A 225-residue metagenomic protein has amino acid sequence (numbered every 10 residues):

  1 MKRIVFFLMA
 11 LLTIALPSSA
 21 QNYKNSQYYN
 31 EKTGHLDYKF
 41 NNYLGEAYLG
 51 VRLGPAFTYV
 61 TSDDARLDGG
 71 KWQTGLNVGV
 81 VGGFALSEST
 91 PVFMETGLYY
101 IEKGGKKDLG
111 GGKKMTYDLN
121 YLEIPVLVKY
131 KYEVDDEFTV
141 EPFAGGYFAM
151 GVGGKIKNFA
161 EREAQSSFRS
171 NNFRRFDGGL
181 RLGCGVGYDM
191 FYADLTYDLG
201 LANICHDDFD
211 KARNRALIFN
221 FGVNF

Functional and structural regions predicted by a protein language model:
M1-N25, F221-F225: Bacterial Sec-dependent N-terminal signal peptides
A20-T74: Short glycine/proline- and aromatic-enriched beta-strand/turn motifs that initiate or cap beta-hairpins
N41-Y43, L67-T74, K113-N120, N171-F176 (+1 more regions): Replace "Gram-negative outer membrane beta-barrel proteins" with "bacterial and organellar outer membrane beta-barrel
T61-L67, K106-K113, G154-R162, C205-D210: Outer-membrane beta-barrel translocator domains and adjoining extracellular loop/strand segments of Gram-negative
N77, G179, N214-I218: Transmembrane beta-barrel architecture of outer membranes
F84-V92, K114-I204, F225: Outer-membrane beta-barrel transmembrane domain signature
M94-L119: Surface-exposed loop and membrane-interface regions of Gram-negative outer-membrane beta-barrel proteins
M190, R213-F225: Outer-membrane beta-barrel "beta-signal"
